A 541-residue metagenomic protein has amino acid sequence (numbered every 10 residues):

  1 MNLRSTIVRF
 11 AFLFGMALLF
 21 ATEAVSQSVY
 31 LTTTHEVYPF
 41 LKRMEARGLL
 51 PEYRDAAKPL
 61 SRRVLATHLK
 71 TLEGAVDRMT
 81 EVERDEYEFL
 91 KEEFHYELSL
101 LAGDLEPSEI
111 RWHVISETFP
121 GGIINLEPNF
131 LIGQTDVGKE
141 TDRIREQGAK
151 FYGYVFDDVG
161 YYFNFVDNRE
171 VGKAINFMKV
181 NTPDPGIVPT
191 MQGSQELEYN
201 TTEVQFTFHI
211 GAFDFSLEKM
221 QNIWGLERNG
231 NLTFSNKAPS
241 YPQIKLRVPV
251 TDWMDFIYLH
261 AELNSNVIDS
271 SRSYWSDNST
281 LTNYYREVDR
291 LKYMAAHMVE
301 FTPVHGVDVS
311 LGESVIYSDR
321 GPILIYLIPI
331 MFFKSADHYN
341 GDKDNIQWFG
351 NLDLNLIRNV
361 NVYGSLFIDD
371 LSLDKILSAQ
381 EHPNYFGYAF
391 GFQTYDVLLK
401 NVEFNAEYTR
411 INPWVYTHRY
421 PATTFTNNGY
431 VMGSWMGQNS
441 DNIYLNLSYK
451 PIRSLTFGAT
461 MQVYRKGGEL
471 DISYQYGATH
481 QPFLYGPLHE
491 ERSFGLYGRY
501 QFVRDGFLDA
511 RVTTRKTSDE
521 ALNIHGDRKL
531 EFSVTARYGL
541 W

Functional and structural regions predicted by a protein language model:
N2-A11: Bacterial N-terminal signal peptides that target proteins for export
F10-A21: Bacterial N-terminal signal peptides
T22-S26: Sec/Tat signal peptide C-region and signal peptidase I cleavage site
S28, R47-A56, S61-R63, T71-D308 (+5 more regions): Outer-membrane beta-barrel channel domains
S28-R47: Short N-terminal segments immediately surrounding and downstream of signal-peptide cleavage
P39-K42, R63, T67-K70: Solvent-exposed, polar/charged alpha-helical surfaces in well-ordered, non-transmembrane soluble domains, broadly
Y199, T302, V307-V315, D319-W541: Exposed, low-structure sequence patches enriched in small/polar residues
